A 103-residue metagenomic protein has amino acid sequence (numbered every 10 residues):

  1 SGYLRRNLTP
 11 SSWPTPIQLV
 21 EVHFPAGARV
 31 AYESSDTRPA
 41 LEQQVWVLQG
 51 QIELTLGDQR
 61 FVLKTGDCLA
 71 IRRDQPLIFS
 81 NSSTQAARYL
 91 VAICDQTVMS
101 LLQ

Functional and structural regions predicted by a protein language model:
S1-S34, E42, A92-C94: A short glycine-rich, His/Asp/Glu-containing loop-to-beta-strand
Y3, K64, R73-M99: Ligand-binding loop in jelly-roll beta-barrel domains
L8, G57-D74: Short acidic-glycine-tyrosine-enriched beta hairpin
T15-P16, A40-L41, R72, A86: Short acidic/glycine-enriched loop/turn segments that link adjacent beta-strands
V22, W46, L54, L69 (+1 more regions): Preference for bulky hydrophobic residues occupying beta-strand positions in well-ordered beta-sheet regions
Y32-E33, R38-P39, Q44-T65: A short beta-strand-loop-beta hairpin characteristic of the jelly-roll/cupin
L101-Q103: Glycine- and charge-enriched low-complexity intrinsically disordered segments
